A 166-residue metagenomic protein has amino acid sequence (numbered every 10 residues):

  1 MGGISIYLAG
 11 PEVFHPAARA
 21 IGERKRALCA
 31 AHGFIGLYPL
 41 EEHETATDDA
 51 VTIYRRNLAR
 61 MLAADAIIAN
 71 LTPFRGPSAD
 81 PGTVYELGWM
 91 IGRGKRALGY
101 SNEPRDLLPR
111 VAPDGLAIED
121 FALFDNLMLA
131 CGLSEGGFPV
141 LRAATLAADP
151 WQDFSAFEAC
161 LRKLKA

Functional and structural regions predicted by a protein language model:
M1-A166: Conserved catalytic or regulatory cores that recognize and/or transform ribose-phosphate-containing ligands
